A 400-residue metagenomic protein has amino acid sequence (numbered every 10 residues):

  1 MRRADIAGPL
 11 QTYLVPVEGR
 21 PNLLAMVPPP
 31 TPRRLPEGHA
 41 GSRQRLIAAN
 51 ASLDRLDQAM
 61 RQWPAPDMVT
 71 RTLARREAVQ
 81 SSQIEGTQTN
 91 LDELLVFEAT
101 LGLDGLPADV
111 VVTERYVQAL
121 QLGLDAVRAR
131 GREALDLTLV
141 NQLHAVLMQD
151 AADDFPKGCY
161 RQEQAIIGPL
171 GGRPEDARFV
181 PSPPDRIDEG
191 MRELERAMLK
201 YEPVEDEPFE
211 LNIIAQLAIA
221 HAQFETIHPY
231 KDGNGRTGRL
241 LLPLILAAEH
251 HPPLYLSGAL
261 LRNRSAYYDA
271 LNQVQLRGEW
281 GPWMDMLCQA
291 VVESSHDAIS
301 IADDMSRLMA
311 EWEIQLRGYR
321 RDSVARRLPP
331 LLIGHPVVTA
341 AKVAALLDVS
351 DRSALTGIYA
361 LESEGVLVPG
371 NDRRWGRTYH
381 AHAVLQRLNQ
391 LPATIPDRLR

Functional and structural regions predicted by a protein language model:
M1-R400: FIC/Doc superfamily catalytic core
